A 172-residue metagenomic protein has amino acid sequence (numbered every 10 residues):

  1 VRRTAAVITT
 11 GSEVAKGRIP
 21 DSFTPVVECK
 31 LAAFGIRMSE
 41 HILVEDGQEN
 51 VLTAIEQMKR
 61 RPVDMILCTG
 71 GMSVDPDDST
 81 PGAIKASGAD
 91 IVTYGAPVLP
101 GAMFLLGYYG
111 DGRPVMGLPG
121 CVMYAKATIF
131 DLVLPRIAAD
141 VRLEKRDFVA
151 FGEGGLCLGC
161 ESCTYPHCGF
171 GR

Functional and structural regions predicted by a protein language model:
V1, A15-G17, E28, I55 (+2 more regions): A generic local secondary-structure boundary/capping motif
V1-D46, N50: Glycine-rich phosphate/diphosphate-binding loop of Rossmann-like nucleotide-binding domains
R2-A5, P62-V63, D111-R113: Short coil/turn connectors at secondary-structure junctions
I8-T9, C68-T69, G117-P119: Short beta-strand segments
S12-E13, G71-V74, G120-M123: Short glycine-rich anion-binding loops that position phosphate/pyrophosphate groups of nucleotides and phosphorylated
R18-P20, D77-T80, T128-F130: Short acidic, glycine/serine/threonine-rich loops at helix termini
C29-T69, S73-S87: N-terminal small/polar loop signature for handling phosphorylated ligands or for N-terminal nucleophile
A83-R172: Flexible glycine/proline-rich
